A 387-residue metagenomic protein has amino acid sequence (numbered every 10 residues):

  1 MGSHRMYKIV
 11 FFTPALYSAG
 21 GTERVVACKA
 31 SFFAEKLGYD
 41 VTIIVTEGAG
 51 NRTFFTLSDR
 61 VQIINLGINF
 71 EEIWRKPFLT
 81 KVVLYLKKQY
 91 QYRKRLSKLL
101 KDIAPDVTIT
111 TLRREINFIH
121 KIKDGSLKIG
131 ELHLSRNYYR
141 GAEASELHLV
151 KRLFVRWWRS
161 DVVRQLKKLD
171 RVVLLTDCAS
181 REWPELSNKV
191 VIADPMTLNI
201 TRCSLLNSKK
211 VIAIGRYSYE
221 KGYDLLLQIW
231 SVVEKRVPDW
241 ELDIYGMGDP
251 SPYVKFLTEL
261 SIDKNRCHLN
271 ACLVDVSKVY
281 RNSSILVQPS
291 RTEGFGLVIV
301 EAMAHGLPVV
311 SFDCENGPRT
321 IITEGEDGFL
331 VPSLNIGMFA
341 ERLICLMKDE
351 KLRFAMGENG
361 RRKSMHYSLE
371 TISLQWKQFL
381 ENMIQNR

Functional and structural regions predicted by a protein language model:
T13-A19, F32, K36-V83, E182 (+1 more regions): N-terminal strand-loop element at the rim of the active site of nucleotide-sugar-dependent glycosyltransferases
G20-C28, K209, A213-V232, P252-K255 (+1 more regions): A conserved mid-protein helix/loop that constitutes part of the nucleotide-sugar donor-binding site
N51-T56, D243-N265, L352: Short, structured helix-loop element that forms part of the nucleotide-activated donor/catalytic region
I64, R152-T201: Donor nucleotide-sugar binding/catalytic pocket of nucleotide-sugar-dependent glycosyltransferases
V107-I109, I122-A142, R152, V173: Active-site proximal beta-strand in glycosyltransferases
C272, R291: Aromatic "clamp/platform" in nucleotide-sugar-dependent glycosyltransferases that forms part of the donor/acceptor
P308-F312: Short hydrophobic beta-strand element within catalytic cores of glycosyltransferases and related nucleotide-activated
T323-G325, F329-I336, I344-K351, M365: Conserved acidic donor-binding segment of nucleotide-sugar-dependent glycosyltransferases
